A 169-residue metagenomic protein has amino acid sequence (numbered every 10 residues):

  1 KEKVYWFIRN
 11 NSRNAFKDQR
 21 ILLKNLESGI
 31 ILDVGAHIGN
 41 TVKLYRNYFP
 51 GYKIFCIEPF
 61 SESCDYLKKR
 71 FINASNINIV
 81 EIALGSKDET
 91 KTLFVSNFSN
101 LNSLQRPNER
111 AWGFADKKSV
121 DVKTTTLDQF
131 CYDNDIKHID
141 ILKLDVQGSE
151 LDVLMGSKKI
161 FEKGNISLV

Functional and structural regions predicted by a protein language model:
K1-L168: Phosphate/nucleotide-binding beta-alpha loop and adjacent structural elements of enzyme active sites
